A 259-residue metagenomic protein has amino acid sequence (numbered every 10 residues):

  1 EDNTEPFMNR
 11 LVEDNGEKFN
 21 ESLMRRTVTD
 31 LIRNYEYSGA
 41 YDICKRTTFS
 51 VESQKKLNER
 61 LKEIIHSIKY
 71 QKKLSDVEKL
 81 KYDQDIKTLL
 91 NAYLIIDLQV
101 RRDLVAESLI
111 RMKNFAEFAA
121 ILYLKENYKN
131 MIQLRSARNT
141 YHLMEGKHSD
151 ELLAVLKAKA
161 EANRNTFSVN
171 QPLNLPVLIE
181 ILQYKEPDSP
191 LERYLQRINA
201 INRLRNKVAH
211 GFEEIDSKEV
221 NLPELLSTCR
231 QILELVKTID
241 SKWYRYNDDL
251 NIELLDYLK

Functional and structural regions predicted by a protein language model:
D2-M8, N34-G39: Helix-turn-helix repeat elements of alpha-solenoid scaffolds
E5-S22, V77-Q84: TPR-adjacent "capping" and linker segments in tetratricopeptide-repeat scaffold/adaptor proteins
M8, I43-K45, M112: Inward-facing hydrophobic residues that define packing positions of alpha-helical scaffold repeats
L11-D14, R46-V51, F115, L122: Alpha-helical solenoid scaffolds that mediate protein-protein interactions, centered on TPR/SEL1-like repeats but also
M24-V105: Charged alpha-helical initiation segments
K81-V177: Amphipathic alpha-helical interface elements
Y184-D249: Charge-enriched, short contiguous segments at helix-coil
D248-K259: Conserved non-transmembrane functional hotspots
